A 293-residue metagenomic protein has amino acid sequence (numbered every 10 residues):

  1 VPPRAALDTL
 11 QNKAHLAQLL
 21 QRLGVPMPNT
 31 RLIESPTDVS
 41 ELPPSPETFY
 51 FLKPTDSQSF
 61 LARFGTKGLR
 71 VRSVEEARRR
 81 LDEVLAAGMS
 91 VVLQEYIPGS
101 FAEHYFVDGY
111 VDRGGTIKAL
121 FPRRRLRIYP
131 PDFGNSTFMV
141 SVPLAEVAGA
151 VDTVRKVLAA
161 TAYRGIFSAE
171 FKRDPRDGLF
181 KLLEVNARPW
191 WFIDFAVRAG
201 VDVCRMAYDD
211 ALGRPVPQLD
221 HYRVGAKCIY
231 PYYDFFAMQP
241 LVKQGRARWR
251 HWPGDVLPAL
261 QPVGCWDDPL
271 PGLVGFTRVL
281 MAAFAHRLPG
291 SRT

Functional and structural regions predicted by a protein language model:
V1-P3: Short hydrophobic/aromatic-enriched beta-strand-loop microsegments
L7-F101, R113-G114, A148: Active-site nucleotide/adenylate-binding loops and adjacent lid/helix of ATP-dependent enzymes
P46-E47, F101-E103, D174-K181: A short, glycine/Asx- and small/polar-enriched loop/turn that sits immediately N-terminal to a beta-strand
Y50, K118, L179-E184: Protein kinase-like catalytic core scaffold
R72-E76, E95-A162, N186-A211: ATP-dependent carboxylate/phosphate-activation module, predominantly the ATP-grasp catalytic core and closely related
Q94-E95, R164-R176: A short glycine-rich, hydrophobically flanked beta-strand micro-motif that places a catalytic Asp/Glu for divalent metal
D209-T293: Peripheral (often C-terminal) accessory segments that flank ATP-dependent C-N-forming ligase machineries
